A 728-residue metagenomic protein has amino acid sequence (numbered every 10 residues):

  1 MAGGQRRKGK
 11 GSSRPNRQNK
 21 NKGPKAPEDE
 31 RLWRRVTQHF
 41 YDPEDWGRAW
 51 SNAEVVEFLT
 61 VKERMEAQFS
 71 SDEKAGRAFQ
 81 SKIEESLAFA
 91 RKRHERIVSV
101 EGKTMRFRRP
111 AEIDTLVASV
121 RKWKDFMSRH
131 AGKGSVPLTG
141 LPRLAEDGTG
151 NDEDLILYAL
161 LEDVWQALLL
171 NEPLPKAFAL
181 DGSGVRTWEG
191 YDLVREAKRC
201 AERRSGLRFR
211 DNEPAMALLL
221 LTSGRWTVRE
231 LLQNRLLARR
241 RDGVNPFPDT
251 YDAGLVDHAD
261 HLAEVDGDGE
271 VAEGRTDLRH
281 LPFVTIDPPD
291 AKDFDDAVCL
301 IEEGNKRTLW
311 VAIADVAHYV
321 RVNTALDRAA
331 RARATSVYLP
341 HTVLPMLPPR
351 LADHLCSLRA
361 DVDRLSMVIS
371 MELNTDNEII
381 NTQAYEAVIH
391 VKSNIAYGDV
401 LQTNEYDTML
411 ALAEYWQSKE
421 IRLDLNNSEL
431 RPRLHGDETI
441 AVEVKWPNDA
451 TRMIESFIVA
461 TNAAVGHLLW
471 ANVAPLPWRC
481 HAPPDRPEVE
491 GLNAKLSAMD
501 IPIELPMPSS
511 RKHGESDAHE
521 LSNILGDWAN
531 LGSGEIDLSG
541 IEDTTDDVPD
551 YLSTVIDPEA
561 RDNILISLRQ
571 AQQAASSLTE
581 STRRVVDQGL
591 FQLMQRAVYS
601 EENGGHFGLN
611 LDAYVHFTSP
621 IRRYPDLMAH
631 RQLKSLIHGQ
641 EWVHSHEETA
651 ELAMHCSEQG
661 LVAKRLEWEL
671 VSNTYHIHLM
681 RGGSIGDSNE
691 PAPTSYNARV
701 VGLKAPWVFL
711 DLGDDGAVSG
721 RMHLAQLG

Functional and structural regions predicted by a protein language model:
A2-K25: Intrinsically disordered, Lys/Arg-rich low-complexity segments
G11-S12, S70, S223: Intrinsically disordered, low-complexity segments enriched in Ser/Pro/Gly/Ala and basic residues
R17, K22-R34, Q38-R93, G102-K103 (+4 more regions): Electropositive polyanion-binding surfaces
R93-H94, S223: Alpha-helix C-caps/helix-loop-beta hinges
I97: DNA-binding patch around the recognition helix
R108-R208: Structured, charged N-terminal subsegments at the starts of enzyme catalytic cores and at intra-chain domain/subunit
E162-T276, H280: Low-complexity, highly charged intrinsically disordered N-terminal segments that act as targeting/localization
